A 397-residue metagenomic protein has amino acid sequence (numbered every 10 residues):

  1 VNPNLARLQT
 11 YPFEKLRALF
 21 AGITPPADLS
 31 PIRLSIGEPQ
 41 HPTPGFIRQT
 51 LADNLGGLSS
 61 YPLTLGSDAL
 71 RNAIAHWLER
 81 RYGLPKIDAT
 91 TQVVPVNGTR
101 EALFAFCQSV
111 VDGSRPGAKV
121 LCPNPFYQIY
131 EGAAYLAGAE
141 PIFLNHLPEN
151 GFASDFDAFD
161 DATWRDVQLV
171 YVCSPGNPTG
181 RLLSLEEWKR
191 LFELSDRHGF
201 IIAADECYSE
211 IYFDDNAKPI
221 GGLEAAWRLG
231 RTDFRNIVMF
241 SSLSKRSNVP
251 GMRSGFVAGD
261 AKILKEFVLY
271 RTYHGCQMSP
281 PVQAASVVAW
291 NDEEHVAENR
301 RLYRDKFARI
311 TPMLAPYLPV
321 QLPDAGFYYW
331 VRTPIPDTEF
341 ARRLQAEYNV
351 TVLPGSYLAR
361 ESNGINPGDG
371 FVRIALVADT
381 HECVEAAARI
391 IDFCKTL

Functional and structural regions predicted by a protein language model:
V1-Y11, G22-N54, A69, R81-L397: PLP-dependent class I/II
L58-Y61, A73-H76: Glycine-rich loop-to-alpha-helix module at the N-terminal edge of alpha/beta enzyme cores
Y61-P62, A297: Short, surface-exposed loop/turn segments at secondary-structure junctions
T64-G66: Short coil/turn segments at secondary-structure boundaries
